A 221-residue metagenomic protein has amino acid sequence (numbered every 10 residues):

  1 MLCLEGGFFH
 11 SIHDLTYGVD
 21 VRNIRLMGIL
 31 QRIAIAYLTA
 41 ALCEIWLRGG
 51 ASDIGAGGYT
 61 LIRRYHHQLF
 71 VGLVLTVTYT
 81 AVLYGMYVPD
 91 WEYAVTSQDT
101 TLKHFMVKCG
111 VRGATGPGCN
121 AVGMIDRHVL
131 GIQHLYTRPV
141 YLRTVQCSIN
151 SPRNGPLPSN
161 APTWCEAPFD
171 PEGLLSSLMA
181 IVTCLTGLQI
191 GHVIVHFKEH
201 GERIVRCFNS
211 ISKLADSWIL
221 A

Functional and structural regions predicted by a protein language model:
M1-A221: Alpha-helical transmembrane segments and their immediate juxtamembrane cytosolic regions
